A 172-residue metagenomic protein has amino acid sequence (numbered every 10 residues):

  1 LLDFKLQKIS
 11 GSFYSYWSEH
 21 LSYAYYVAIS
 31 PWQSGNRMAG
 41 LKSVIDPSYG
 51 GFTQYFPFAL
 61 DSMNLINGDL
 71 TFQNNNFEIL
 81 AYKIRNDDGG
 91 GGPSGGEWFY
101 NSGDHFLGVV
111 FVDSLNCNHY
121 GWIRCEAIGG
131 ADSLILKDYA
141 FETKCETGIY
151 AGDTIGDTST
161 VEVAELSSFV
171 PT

Functional and structural regions predicted by a protein language model:
L1-T158: A domain-level signal for the mature, folded cores of soluble proteins
A164-T172: Surface-exposed, proline-anchored Ser/Thr-rich loop/turn motifs
